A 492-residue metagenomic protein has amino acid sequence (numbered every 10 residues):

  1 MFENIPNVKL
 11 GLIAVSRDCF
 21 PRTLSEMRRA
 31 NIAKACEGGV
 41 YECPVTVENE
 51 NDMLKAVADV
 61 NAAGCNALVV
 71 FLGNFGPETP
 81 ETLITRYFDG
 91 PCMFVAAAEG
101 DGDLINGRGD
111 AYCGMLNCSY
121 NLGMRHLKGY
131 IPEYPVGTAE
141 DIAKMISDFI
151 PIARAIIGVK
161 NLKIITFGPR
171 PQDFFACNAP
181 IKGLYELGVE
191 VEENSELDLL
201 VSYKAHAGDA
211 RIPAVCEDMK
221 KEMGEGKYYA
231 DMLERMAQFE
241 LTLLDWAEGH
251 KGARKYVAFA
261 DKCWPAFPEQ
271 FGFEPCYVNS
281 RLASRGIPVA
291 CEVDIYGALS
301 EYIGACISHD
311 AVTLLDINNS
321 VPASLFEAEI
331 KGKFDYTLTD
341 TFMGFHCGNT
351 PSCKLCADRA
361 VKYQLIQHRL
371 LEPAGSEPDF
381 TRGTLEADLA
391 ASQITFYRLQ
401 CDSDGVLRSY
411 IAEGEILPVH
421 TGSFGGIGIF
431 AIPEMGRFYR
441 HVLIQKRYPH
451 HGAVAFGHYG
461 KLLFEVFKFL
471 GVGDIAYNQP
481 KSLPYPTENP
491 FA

Functional and structural regions predicted by a protein language model:
M1-C36: N-terminal basic/disordered segments at the start of proteins
E3, V8-L10, G38-V40, G100-Y228 (+1 more regions): Cap/lid and interdomain-hinge subdomains that line or gate substrate/regulatory clefts in soluble alpha/beta enzymes
M53-C65, I84, T242-G252: Short, well-structured alpha-helical segments in soluble
C65-N74, M93-V95, Y256-D261: Periplasmic-binding protein-like
L83-D110, N117-G123, K128, S280-V293: Short, acidic/small-residue loops that bind anionic groups at enzyme active sites
C216, K221-I307: Long, internal scaffold/assembly segments composed of regular secondary structure
A283-T421: C-terminal catalytic subdomain
L365-A492: Extended hydrophobic packing segments that form well-structured cores
